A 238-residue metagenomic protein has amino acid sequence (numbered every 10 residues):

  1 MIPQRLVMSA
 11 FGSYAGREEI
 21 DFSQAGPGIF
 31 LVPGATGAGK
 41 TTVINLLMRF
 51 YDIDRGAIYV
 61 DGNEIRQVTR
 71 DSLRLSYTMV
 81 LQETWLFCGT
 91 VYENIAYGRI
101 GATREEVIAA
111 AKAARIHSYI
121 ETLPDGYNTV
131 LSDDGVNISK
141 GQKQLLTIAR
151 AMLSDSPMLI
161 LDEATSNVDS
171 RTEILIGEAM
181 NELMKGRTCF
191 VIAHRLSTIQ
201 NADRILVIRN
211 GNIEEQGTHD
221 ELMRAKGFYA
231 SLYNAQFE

Functional and structural regions predicted by a protein language model:
M1-T42: Extreme N-terminal "head/tail" segments of very large remodeling/mechanoenzyme assemblies
I2, S13-Y14, G26, D52 (+2 more regions): Short flexible coil/turn linkers enriched for glycine and charged/polar residues that connect secondary-structure
N45-F50, R74-E83, V91-N94, I108-I116 (+2 more regions): ABC-family ATPase nucleotide-binding domain "signature/switch" substructure
D54-A57, N210: Conserved coupling/switch loops of ABC nucleotide-binding domains, chiefly the family-specific signature
G56-N63, L73: Conserved ABC transporter NBD signature motif
I95, R99-I100: A short, conserved alpha-helical patch in the ABC ATPase nucleotide-binding domain that forms the NBD-TMD coupling
G101, H117-P124: Conserved H-loop
